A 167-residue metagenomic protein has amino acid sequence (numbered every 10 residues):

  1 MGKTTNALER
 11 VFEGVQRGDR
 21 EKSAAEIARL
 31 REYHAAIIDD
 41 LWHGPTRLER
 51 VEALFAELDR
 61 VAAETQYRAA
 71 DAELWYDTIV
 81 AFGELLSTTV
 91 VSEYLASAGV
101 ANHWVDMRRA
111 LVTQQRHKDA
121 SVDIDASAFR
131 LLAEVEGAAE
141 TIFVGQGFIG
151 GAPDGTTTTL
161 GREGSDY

Functional and structural regions predicted by a protein language model:
M1-Y167: Nucleotide/pyrophosphate-binding catalytic subdomain
